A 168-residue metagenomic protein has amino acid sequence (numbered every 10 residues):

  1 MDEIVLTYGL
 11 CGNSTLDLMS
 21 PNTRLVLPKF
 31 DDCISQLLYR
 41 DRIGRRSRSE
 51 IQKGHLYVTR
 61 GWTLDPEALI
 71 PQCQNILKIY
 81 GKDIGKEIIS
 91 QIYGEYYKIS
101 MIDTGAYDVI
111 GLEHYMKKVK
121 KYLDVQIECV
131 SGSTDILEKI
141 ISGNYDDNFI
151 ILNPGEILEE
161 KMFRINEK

Functional and structural regions predicted by a protein language model:
M1-I4, V58-C73, L152-K168: Extended, charge-rich low-complexity interaction segments
D2-E3, T23, Y97: Short coil/turn segments at beta-strand junctions that form active-site/ligand-binding loops
I4-L16, D32-C33, W62-L64, T104-I110 (+1 more regions): Gly/Ser/Thr-rich loops at beta-strand to alpha-helix junctions that form or flank small-molecule/cofactor-binding
V5-Y8, V26-F30, V58, E128-S131: General beta-strand structural signal in soluble alpha/beta enzymes
D17-S20, L112-H114: Short amphipathic alpha-helical segments
P21-L69: Long, charge-dense
I51-V119: Active-site rim beta-loop-alpha module in soluble metabolic enzymes
I88-K168: Extended, basic/helix-rich recognition subdomains
